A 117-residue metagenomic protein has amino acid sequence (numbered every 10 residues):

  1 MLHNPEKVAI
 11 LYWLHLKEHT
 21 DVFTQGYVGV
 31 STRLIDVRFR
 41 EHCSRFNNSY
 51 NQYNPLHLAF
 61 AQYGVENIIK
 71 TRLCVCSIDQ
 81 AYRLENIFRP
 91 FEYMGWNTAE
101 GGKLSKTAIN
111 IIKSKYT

Functional and structural regions predicted by a protein language model:
M1-T117: Structure-specific nucleic-acid interaction/processing domains
